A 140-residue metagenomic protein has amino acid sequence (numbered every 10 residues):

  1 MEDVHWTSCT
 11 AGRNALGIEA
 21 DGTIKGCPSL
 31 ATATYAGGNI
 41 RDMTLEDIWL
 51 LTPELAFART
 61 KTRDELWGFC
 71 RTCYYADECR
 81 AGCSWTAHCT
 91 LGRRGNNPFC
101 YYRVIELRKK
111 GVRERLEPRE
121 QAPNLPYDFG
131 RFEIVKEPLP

Functional and structural regions predicted by a protein language model:
M1, T23, S29-Y74, R80: C-terminal accessory region of radical SAM enzymes
C9-R13: Short, small/polar residue-rich loop motifs at catalytic or cofactor-binding pockets
N14, D42-L45, I105: Short capping/connector residues at structural and topological boundaries
N14, P28, C83-S84: Gly/Ser/Thr-rich beta-alpha loop segments that engage phosphate groups in nucleotides
I18-E19: Short, acidic, Ser/Thr-enriched surface-loop or helix-capping motifs
L55-A58, N97-P140: Short Fe-S-cluster ligation motifs
D64-K110: Cysteine-cluster motifs in flexible loop/terminal segments that predominantly coordinate metals
